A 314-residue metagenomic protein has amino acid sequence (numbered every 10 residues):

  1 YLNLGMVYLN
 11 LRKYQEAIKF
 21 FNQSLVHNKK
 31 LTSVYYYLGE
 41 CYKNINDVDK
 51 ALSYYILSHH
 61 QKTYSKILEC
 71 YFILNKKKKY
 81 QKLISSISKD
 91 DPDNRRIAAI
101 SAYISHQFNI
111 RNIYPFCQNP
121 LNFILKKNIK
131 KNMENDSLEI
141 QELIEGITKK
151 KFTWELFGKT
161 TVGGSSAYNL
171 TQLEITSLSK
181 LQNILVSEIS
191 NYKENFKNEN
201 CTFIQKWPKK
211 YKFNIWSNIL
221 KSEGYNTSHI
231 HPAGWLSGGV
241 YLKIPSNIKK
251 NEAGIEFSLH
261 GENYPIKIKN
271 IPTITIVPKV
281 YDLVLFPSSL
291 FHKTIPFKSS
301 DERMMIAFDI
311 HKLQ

Functional and structural regions predicted by a protein language model:
H27, L57-Q61, D90: Structural marker of alpha-solenoid helical repeat scaffolds
I110-I204: Non-heme Fe(II)/2-oxoglutarate
I175-S179, N183-V186, S190-L285, I295-P296 (+1 more regions): Catalytic core of non-heme Fe(II) oxygenases with the double-stranded beta-helix
